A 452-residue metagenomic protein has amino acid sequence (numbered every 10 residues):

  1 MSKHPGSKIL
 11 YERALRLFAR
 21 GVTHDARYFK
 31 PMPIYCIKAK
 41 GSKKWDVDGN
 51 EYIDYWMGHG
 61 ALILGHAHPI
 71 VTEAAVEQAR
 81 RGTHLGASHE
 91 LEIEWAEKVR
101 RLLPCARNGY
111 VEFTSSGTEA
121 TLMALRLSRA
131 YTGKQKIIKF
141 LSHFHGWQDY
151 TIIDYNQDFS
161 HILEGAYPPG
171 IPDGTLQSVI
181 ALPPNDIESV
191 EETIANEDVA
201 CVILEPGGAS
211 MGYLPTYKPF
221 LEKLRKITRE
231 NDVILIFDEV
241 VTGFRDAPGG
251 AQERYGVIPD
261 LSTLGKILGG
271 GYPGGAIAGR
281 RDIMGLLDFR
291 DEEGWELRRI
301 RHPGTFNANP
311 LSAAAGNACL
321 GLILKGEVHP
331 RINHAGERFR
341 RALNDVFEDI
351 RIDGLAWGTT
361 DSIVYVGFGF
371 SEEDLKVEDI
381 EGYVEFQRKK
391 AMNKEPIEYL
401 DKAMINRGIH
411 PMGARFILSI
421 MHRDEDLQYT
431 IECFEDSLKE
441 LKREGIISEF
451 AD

Functional and structural regions predicted by a protein language model:
M1-D452: Conserved N-terminal phosphate-binding loop of PLP-dependent enzymes in the Aspartate aminotransferase
